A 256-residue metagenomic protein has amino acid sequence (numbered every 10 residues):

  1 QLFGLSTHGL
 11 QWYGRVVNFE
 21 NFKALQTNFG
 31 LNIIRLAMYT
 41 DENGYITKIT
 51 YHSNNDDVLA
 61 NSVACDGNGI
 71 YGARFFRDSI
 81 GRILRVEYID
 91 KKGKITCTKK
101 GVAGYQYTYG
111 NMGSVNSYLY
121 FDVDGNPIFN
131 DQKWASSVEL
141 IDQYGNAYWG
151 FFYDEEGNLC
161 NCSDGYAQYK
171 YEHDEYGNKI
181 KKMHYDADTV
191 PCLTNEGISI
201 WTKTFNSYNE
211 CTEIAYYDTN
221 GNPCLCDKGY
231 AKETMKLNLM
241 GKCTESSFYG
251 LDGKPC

Functional and structural regions predicted by a protein language model:
Q1-C256: Buried hydrophobic residues that stabilize the cores of well-folded domains
